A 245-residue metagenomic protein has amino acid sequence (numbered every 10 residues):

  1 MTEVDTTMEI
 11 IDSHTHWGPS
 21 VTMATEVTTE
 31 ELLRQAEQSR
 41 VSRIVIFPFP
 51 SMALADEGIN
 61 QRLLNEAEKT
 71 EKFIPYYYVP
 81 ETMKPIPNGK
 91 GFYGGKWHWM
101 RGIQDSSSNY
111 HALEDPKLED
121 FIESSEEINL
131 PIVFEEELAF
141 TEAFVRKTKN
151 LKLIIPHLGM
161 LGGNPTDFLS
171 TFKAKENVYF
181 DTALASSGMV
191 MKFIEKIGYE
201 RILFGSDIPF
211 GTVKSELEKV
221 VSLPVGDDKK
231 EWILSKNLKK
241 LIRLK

Functional and structural regions predicted by a protein language model:
M1-S13, T25-R43, Y199-R201, K214-K245: Mid-to-C-terminal alpha-helical segments outside catalytic/metal-binding sites
T2-M23, L64-E68, I74-P75, K173-E176: Mobile, glycine- and charge-enriched loop segments and immediately flanking short secondary-structure elements within
I10-T15, I44-I46, I74-Y77, Y93-W97 (+4 more regions): Hydrophobic faces of well-ordered beta-strands that scaffold small-molecule active sites in alpha/beta enzyme cores
H14, A36, L63, G95 (+7 more regions): Conserved, mostly hydrophobic/aromatic
T15-H16, M23, E30-L54, I74-Y78 (+2 more regions): Divalent metal-dependent hydrolysis catalytic cores, especially in the metallo-beta-lactamase
P19-V27, P50-G58, V79-P85, I103-D105 (+5 more regions): Acidic-and-aromatic substrate-binding clefts and catalytic sites of carbohydrate-active enzymes
A55-P131: Active-site gating/metal-coordination segments in enzymes
H111-L203: Catalytic pocket-lining loop regions of alpha/beta-barrel enzymes, especially the amidohydrolase/enolase/GH5 lineages
